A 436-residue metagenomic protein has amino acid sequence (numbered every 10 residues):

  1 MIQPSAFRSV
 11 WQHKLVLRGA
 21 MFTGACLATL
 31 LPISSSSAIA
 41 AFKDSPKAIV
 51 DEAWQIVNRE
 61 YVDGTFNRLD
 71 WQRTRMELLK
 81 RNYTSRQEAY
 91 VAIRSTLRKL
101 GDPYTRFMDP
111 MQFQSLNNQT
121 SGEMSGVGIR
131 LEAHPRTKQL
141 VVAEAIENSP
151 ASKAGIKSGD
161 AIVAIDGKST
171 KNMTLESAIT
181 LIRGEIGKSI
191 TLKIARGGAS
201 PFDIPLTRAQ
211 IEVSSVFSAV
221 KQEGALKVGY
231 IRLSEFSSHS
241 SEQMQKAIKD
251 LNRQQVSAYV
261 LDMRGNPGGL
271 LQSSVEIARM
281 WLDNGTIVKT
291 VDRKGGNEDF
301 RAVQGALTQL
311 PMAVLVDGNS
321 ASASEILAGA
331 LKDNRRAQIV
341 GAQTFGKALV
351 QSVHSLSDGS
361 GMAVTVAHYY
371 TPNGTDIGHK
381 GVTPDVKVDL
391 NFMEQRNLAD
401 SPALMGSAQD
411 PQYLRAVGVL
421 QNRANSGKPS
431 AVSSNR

Functional and structural regions predicted by a protein language model:
I2-P4, S9-Y104: Terminal targeting/pro-maturation regions of precursor/exported proteins
S45-V50, V57, D70, T74 (+12 more regions): Stable alpha-helical elements in mature extracytoplasmic
A53, A92, T96, I129 (+9 more regions): Terminal peptide-recognition signature
W54-V62, M76-Y83, R94-T105, A164-G167 (+7 more regions): Sec-exported extracytoplasmic/periplasmic mature domains
T65-Q139, S189-I190, R196-P205, I211-S218 (+1 more regions): Extended, small/polar residue-biased N-terminal targeting/export presequences and adjacent propeptide/linker tracts
G122-A164, K168-K171, S238, A367: PDZ/PDZ-like domain segments forming the peptide/carboxylate-binding groove, activating on the N-terminal beta-strands
V141, S152, D166-S169, E176-K347 (+1 more regions): Cleft-lining beta-strand/loop regions that shape enzyme active-site pockets
I377-K380, V388-R436: Conserved functional hotspot residues or short segments at active or partner-binding sites across diverse domains
